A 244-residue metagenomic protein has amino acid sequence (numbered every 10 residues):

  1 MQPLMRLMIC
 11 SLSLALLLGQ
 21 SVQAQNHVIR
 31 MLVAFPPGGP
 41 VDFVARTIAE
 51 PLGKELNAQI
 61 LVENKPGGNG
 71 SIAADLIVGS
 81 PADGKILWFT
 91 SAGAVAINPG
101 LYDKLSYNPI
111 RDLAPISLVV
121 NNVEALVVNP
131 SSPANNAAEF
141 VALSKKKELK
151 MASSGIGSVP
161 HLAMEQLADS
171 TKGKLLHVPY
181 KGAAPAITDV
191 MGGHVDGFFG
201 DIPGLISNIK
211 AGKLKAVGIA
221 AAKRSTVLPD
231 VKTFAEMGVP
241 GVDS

Functional and structural regions predicted by a protein language model:
M1-M5: N-terminal secretory signal peptides that target proteins for export/translocation
M8-G19: Bacterial N-terminal signal peptides
Q23-R111, K147-K150, I156, T171-F199 (+1 more regions): N-terminal (or domain-start) structured segment
V33-P36, V123-S132: A bilobed periplasmic-binding-protein/Venus flytrap-type ligand-binding module shared by bacterial periplasmic
K85-L87, S106-A125, K150-A152, A216 (+1 more regions): A structural signal for short loop-to-beta-strand junctions that line the ligand-binding cleft of periplasmic/secreted
V119-V127, A152-S170: Extracytoplasmic ligand-binding site segments that recognize negatively charged/polar headgroups
N121, L205-S244: C-terminal lobe and pocket-closing loops of periplasmic/extracytoplasmic Venus-flytrap solute-binding proteins
V128-E148, V231, M237: Flexible hinge/capping segments at coil-to-helix
